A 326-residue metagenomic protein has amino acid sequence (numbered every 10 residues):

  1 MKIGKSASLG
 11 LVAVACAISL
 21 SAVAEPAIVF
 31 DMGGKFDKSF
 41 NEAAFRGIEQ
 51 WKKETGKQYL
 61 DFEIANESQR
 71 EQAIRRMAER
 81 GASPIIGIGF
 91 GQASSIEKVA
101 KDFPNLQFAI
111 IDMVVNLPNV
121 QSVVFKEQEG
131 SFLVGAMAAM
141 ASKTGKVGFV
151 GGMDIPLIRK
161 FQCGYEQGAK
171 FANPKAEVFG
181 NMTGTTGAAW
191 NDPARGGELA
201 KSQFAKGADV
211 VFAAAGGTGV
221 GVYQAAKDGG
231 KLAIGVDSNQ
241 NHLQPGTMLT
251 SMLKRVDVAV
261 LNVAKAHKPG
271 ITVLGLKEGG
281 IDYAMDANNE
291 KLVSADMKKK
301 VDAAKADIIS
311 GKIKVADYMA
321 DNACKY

Functional and structural regions predicted by a protein language model:
M1, A22-E25: Absolute protein N-terminus
M1-L11: Bacterial N-terminal signal peptides that target proteins for export
A17-S21: N-terminal signal peptide c-region/cleavage motif recognized by signal peptidases
A24-Y326: A residue-level marker of the well-folded mature domains of exported/periplasmic proteins
